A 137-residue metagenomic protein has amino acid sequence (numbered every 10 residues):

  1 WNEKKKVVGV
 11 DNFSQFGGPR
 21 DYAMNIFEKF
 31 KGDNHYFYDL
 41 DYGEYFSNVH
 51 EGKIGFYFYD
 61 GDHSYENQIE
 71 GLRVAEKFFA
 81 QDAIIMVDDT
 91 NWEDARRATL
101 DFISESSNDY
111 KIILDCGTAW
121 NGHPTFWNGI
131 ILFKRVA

Functional and structural regions predicted by a protein language model:
W1-A137: S-adenosylmethionine/decaboxylated-SAM
